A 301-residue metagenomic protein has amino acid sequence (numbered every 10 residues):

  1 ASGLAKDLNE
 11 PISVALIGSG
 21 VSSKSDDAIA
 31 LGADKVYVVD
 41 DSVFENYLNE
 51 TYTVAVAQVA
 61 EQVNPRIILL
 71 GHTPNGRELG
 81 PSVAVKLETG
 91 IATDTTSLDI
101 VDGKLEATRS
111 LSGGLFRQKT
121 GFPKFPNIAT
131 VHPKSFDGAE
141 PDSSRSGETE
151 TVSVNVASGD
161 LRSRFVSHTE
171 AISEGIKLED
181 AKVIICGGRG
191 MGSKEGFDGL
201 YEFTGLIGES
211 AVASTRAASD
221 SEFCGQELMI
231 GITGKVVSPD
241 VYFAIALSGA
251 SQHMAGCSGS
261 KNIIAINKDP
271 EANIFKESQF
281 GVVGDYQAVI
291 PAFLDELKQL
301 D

Functional and structural regions predicted by a protein language model:
S2-D301: N-terminal glycine-rich FAD/FM-binding segment characteristic of electron-transfer flavoproteins
